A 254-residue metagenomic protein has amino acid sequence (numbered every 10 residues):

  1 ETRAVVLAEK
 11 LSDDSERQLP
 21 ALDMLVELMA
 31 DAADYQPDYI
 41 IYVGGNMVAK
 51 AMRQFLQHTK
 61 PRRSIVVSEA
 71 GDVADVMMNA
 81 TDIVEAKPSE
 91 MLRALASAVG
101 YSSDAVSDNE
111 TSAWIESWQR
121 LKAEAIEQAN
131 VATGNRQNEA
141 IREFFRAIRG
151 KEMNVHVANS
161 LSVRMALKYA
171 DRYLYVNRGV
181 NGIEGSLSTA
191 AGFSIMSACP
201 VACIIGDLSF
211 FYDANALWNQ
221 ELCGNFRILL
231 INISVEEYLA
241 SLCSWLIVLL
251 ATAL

Functional and structural regions predicted by a protein language model:
E1-I65, D171-S197, F211-N215: Glycine-rich, anion-gripping cofactor-binding loops and their flanking helix/strand elements in enzyme active sites
E1-Q18, M153, R164-A166, F226 (+1 more regions): Redox- and metal-dependent alpha/beta enzyme cores, enriched for Fe-S-associated oxidoreductases and cofactor-handling
L11-S12, G45-V48, A70, S160-S162 (+2 more regions): Short glycine-rich anion-binding loops that position phosphate/pyrophosphate groups of nucleotides and phosphorylated
S15-A21, V73-D82, E237-S244: Glycine-rich, charge-decorated loop segments at or immediately adjacent to ligand/cofactor-binding or catalytic sites
Y39, N154, P200-A202: Structural motif
Y42-G44, V67-S68, H156-A158, I204-I205 (+1 more regions): Short beta-strand segments
F55-L161, A253-L254: Phosphate/pyrophosphate-binding active-site segments
K168-L254: Thiamine diphosphate
